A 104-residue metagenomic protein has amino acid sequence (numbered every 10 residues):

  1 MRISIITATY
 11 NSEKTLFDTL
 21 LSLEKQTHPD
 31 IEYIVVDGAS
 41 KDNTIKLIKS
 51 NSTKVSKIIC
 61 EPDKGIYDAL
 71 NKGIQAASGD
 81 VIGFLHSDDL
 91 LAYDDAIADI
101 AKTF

Functional and structural regions predicted by a protein language model:
M1-S4, E32: Cell-envelope/extracellular polymer assembly enzymes that use nucleotide-activated donors
S12-K25: Short, well-formed alpha-helical segments that are part of the catalytic scaffolds of diverse glycosyltransferases
D37-K46: A conserved acidic beta->alpha catalytic loop
G38, L85-S87: Active-site acidic Asp-centered loop
N43, D68, D89-T103: Acidic donor-binding/catalytic loop of UDP-sugar-dependent glycosyltransferases, especially processive GT2
C60-A77: Glycine-rich, basic loop-to-helix element that forms the pyrophosphate-binding segment of sugar-nucleotide handling
I82: Short aromatic/hydrophobic "clamp" motif used to bind/position activated sugar donors
